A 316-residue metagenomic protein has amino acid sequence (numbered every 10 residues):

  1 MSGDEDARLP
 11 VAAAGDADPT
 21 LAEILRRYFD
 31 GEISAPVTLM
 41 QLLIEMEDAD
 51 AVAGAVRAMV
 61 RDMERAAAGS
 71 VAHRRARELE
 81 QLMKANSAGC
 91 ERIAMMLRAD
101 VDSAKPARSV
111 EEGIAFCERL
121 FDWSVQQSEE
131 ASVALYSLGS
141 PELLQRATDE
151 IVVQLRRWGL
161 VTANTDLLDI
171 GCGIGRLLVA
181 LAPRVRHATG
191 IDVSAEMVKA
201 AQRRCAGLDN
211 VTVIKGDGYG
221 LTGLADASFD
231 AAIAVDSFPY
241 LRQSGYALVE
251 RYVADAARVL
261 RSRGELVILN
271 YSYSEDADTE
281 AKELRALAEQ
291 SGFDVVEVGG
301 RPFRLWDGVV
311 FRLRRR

Functional and structural regions predicted by a protein language model:
S2-T148: N-terminal accessory regions of S-adenosyl-L-methionine
Q145-A163: Conserved alpha-helix/loop element of class I SAM-dependent methyltransferases that forms part of the SAM/SAH-binding
L168, I174-G220: Class I SAM-dependent methyltransferase SAM/SAH-binding core
T222-A232: A short acidic, Gly/Pro-enriched loop at the edge of an enzyme's catalytic core that lines a small-molecule cofactor
A231-Y246: A short SAM/SAH-binding and catalytic strip from SAM-dependent methyltransferases
V249-S262: A short glycine-rich, Lys/Arg-flanked "PGG" loop and its adjoining helix->strand segment in the class I
R263-N270: Conserved beta-strand signature within the Rossmann-like core of class I S-adenosyl-L-methionine
F293-R316: Class I S-adenosyl-L-methionine
